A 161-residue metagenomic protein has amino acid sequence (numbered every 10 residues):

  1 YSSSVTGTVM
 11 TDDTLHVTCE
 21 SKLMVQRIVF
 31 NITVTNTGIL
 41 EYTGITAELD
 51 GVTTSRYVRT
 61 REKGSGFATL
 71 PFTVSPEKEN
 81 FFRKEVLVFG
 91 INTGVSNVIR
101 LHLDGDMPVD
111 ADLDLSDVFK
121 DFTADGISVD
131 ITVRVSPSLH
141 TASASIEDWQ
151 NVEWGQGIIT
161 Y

Functional and structural regions predicted by a protein language model:
Y1-V25: Short, low-hydrophobicity acidic/polar segments
M10, S21, G38, G90-N92: Sterically constrained small-residue positions within well-ordered secondary structures of folded domains
D13-L15, M24-Q26, T43, V95-N97 (+2 more regions): Residues at beta-strand starts and edge strands
T14-H16, R27-V29, F81-K84: Intrinsic-disorder/low-complexity, polar/charged segments enriched in Ser/Thr/Lys/Arg/Asp/Glu/Gln
S21-T35: A short, Gly/Thr-enriched small/hydrophobic beta-strand-prone motif that recurs across taxa
L40-T123, I159-Y161: Tryptophan-paired
V129-Y161: Hydrophobic, glycine-enriched assembly/anchoring segments
